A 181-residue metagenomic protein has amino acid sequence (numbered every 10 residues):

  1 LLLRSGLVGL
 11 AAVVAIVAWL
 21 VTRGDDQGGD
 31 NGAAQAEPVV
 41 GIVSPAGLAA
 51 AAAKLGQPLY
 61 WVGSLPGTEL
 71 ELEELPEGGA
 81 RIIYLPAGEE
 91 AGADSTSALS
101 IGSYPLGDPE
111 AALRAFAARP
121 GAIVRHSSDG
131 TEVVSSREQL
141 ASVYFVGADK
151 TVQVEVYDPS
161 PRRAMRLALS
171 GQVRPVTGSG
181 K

Functional and structural regions predicted by a protein language model:
L1-L10: N-terminal export and membrane-targeting signals
V13-V17, V134-S136: Composition-driven recognition of long, C-terminal low-complexity regions enriched in serine/threonine
A15-P38: C-terminal region of N-terminal signal peptides and the immediate post-cleavage residues of exported proteins
E37-L140: Short, solvent-exposed recognition patches
A118-K181: A short, solvent-exposed beta-edge/loop patch
